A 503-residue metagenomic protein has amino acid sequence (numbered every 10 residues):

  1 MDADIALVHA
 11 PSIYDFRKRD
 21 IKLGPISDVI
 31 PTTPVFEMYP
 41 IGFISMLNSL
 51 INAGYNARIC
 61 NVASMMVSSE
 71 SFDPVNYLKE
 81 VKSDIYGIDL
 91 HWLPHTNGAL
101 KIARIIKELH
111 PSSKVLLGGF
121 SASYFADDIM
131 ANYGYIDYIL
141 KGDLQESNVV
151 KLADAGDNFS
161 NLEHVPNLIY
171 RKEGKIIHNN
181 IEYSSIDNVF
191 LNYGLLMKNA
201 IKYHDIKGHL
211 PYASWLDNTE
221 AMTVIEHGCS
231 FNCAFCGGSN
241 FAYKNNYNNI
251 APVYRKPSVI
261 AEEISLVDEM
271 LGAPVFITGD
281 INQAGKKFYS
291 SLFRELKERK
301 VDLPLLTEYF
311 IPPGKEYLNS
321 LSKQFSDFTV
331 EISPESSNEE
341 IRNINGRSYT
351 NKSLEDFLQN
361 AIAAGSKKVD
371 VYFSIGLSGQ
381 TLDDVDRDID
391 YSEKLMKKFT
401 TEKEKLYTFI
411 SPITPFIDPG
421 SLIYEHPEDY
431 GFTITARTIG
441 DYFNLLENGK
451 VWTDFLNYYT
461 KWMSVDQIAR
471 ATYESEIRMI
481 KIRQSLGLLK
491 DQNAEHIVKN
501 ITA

Functional and structural regions predicted by a protein language model:
D4-V35: Short glycine-rich His-centered loop
A6-P11, Y254, K300-T502: A structural motif corresponding to the C-terminal lobe/cap of the Radical SAM core domain
R17-D20, R171-I225: N-terminal [4Fe-4S]-dependent radical SAM core
M38-S45: Conserved alpha-helical elements of sugar-nucleotide-dependent glycosyltransferases
F43, A99, V149, P257-I260 (+5 more regions): Aromatic/hydrophobic pocket-lining residues that form the small-molecule binding cavity in soluble enzyme cores
S49, A53, R58-I186: Glycine-rich beta-alpha loop elements in corrinoid/cobalamin-binding modules across cobalamin-dependent enzymes
L50, I102-H110, L296, L321 (+2 more regions): Hydrophobic positions in alpha-helices of CheY-like receiver
M197-G365: Radical SAM [4Fe-4S] cluster-binding motif and immediate context
